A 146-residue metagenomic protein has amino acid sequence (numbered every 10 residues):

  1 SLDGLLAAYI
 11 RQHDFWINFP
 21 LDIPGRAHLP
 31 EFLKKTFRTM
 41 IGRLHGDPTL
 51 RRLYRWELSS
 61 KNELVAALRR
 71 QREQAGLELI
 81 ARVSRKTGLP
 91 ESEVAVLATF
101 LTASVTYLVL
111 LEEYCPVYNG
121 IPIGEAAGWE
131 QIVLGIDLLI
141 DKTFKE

Functional and structural regions predicted by a protein language model:
S1-L6, L64: Short amphipathic alpha-helical segment with a characteristic S/N-K-E followed by hydrophobic residues
G4, K35, L53, V96-A103: Amphipathic alpha-helical interaction segments
G4-T36, G76-R82: Amphipathic alpha-helical linker/stalk segments
Q12, W16, R43, D47 (+3 more regions): Phosphate/oxyanion-binding loops and surfaces in catalytic or ligand/nucleic-acid-binding neighborhoods
I17-I23, N62-G88, A95-V96, E130-D137: Amphipathic alpha-helical packing segments from all-alpha helical-bundle domains
F37-H45, R55-S59, I80, S84: Helix-loop "lid/cap" segments that line or gate small-molecule binding pockets
L44-A66, L111-Y118: Amphipathic alpha-helical segments used for helix-helix packing
V83-D137: Hydrophobic/aromatic-rich alpha-helical bundle segments in the mid-to-C-terminal region
